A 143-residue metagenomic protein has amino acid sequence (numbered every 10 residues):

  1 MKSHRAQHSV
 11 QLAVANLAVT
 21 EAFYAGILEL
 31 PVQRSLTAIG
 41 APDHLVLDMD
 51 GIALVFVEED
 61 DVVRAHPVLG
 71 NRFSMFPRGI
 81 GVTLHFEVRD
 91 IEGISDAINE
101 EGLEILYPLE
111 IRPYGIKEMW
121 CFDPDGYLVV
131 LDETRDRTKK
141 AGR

Functional and structural regions predicted by a protein language model:
M1-E21, V82-L84, T134-R143: N-terminal beta-strand motif that seeds the catalytic metal site of vicinal oxygen chelate
H8, A41-D43, V82, K117: Residue-level marker for the onset of beta-strands and adjacent loop->beta junctions in well-ordered domains
A13-D61: Core segments of cupin and vicinal oxygen chelate
V14-A18, P77-P124, L128: Vicinal oxygen chelate
L47-D50, C121-P124, T134: Active-site beta-strand termini and strand-to-loop segments that position acidic
V62, P113, R135-T138: A short acidic/small-residue loop/turn micro-motif
L69-M75: Short, P/G- and charge-enriched loop/turn segments at secondary-structure junctions
